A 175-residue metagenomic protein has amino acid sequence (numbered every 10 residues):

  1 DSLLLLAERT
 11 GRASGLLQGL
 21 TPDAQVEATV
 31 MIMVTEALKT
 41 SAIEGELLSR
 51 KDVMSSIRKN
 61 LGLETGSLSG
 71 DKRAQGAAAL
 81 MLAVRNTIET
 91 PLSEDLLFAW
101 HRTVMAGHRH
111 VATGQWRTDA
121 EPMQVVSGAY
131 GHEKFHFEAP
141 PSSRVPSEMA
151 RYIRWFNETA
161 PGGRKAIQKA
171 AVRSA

Functional and structural regions predicted by a protein language model:
D1-A175: FIC/Doc superfamily catalytic core
